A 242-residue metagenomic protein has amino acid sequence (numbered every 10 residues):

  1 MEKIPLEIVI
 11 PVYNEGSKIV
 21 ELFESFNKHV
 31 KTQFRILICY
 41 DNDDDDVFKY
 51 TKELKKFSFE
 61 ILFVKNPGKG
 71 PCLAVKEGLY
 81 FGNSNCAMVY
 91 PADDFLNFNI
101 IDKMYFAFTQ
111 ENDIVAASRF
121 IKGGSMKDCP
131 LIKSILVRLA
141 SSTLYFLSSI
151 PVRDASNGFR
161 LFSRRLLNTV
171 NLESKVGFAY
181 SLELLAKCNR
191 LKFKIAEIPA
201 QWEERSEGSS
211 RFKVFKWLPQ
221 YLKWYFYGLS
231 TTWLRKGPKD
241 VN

Functional and structural regions predicted by a protein language model:
M1-L6, I10-P11, S17, N27 (+2 more regions): Hydrophobic helical membrane-anchoring modules
I8, I36, F63, I114-V115 (+1 more regions): Hydrophobic/aromatic residues located in beta-strands of well-ordered beta-sheets within soluble catalytic
E15-K18, D43, P71, N97: Donor nucleotide-sugar binding loop of glycosyltransferases
E24-Q33: Short, acidic, metal-binding catalytic loop of nucleotide-sugar glycosyltransferases
Y40-K49: A conserved acidic beta->alpha catalytic loop
V47, N99-I101, L184: Acidic donor-diphosphate engagement hotspot in glycosyltransferases and nucleotidyltransferases that stabilizes
P67-F81, C86, F98-F178, R205-F215 (+1 more regions): Acceptor/aglycone-binding surface of glycosyltransferases and processive sugar-polymer synthases
